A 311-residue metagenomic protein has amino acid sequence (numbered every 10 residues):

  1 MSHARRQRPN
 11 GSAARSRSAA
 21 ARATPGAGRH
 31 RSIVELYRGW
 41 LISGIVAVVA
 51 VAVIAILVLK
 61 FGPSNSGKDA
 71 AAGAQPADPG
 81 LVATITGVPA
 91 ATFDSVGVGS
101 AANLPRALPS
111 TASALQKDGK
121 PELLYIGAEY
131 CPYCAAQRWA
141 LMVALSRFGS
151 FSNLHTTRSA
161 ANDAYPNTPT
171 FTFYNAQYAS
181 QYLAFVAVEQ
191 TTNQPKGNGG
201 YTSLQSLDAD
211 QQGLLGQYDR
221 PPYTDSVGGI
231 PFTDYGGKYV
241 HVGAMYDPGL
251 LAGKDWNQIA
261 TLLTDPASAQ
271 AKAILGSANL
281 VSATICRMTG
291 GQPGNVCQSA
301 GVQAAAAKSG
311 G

Functional and structural regions predicted by a protein language model:
M1-E122, A136-R138, V143-G311: Non-globular targeting/processing and membrane-anchoring segments
G127-Y130: Short pre-active-site segment immediately N-terminal to redox-active cysteine/selenocysteine motifs in thiol-based
Y133: Cell wall/extracellular polymer interaction/catalysis modules
